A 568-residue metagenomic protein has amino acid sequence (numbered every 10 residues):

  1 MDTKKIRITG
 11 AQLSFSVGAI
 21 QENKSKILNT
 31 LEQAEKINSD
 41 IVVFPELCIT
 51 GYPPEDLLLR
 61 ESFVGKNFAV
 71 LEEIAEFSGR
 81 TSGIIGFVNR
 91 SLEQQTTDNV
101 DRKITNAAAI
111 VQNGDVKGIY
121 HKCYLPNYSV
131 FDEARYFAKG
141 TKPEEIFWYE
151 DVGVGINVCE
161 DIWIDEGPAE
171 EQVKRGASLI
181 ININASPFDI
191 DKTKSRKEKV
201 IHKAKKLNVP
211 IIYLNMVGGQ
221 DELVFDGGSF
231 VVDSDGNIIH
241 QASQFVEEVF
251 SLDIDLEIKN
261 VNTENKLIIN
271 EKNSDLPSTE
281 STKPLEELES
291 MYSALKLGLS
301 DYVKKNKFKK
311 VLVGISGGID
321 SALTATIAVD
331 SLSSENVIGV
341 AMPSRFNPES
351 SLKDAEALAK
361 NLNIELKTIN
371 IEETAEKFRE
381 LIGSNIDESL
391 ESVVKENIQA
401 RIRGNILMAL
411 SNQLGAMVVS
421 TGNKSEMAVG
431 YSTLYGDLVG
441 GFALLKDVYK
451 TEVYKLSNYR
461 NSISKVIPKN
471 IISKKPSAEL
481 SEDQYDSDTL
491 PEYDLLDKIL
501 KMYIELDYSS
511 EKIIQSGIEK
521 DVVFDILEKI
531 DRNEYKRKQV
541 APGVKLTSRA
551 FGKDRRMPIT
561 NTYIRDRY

Functional and structural regions predicted by a protein language model:
M1-G314, D330, S334, L366: Enzyme catalytic cores with a strong preference for nitrogen-chemistry domains
E150, S234, T263-G317, S321-Y568: ATP/NTP-dependent adenylation/nucleotidyl-transfer catalytic domains that generate, transfer, or process NMP-activated
